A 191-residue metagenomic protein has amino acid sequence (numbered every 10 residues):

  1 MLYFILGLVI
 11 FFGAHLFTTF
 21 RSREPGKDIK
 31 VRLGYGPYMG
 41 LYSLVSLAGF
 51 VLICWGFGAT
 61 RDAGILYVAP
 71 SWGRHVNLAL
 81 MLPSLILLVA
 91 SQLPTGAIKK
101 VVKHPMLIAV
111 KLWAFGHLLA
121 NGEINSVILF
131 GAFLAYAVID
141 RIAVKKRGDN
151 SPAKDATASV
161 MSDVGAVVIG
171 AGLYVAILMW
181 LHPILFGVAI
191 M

Functional and structural regions predicted by a protein language model:
M1-V101, I108-M191: Membrane-anchoring alpha-helices and their flanking helix-loop junctions
